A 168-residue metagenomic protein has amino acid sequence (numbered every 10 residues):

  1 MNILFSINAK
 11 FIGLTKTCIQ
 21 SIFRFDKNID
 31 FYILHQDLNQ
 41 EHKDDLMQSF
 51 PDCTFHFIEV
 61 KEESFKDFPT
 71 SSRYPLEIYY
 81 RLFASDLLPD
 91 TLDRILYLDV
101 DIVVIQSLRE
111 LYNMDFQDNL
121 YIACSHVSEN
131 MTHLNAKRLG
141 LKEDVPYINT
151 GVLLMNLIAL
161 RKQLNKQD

Functional and structural regions predicted by a protein language model:
M1-D168: Glycosyltransferase catalytic domains, chiefly GT-A lineage
